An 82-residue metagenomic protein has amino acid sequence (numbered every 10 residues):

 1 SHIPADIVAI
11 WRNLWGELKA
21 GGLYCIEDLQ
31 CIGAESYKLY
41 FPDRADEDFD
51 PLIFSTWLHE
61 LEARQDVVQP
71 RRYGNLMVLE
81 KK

Functional and structural regions predicted by a protein language model:
H2-K82: C-terminal substrate-binding/active-site "lid" region of AdoMet-derived donor-dependent transferases
